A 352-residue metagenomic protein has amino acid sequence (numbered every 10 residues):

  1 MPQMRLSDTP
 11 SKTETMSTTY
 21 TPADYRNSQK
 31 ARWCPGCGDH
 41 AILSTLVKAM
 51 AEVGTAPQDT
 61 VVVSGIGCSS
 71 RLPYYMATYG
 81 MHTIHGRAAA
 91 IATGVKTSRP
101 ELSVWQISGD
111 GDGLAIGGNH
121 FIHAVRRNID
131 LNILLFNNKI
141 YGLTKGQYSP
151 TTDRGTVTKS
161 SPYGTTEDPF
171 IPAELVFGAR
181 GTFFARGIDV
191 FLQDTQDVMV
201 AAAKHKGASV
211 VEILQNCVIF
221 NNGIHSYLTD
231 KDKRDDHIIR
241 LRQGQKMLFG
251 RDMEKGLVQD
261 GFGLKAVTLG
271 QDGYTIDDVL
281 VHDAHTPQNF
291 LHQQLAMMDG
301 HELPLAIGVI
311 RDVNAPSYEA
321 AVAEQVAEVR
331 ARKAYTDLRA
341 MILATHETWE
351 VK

Functional and structural regions predicted by a protein language model:
P2-T19, S28, I219-K352: Flexible, low-complexity linker and terminal segments
T19, A23-I84: Active-site diphosphate/adenylate-binding microenvironment
T21, E101, S149-K204: Conserved thiamine diphosphate
Q29, A56-T60, S98-V104, R126-N132 (+4 more regions): Short coil/turn connectors at secondary-structure junctions
I66-C68, N138-I140, F191, L214-I219 (+1 more regions): Glycine-rich beta-alpha junction loops
I66-G142: Thiamine diphosphate
Y79-G80, A124, S149-D153, A202 (+1 more regions): Short, hinge-like loop/turn segments at secondary-structure boundaries
F183-I238: ATP/pyrophosphate-binding catalytic subdomain of soluble kinases
